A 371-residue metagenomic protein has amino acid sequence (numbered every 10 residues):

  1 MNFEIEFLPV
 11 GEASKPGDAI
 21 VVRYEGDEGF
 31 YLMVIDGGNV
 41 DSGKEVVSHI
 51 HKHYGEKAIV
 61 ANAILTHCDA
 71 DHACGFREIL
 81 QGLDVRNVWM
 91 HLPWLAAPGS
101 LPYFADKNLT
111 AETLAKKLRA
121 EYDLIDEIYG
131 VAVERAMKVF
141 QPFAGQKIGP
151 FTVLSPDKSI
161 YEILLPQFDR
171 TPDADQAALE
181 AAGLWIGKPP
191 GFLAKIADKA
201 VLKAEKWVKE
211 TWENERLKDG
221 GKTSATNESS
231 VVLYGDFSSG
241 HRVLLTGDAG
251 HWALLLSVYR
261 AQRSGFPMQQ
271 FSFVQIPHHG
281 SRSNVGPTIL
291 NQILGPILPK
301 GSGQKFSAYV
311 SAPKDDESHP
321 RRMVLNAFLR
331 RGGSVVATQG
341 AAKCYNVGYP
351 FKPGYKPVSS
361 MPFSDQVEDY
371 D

Functional and structural regions predicted by a protein language model:
M1-E4, V10, Q81-R242, L329 (+1 more regions): Flexible, acidic/histidine-containing loops and adjacent segments that form or flank the divalent-metal
M1-K57, T226-W252: Conserved beta-strand hairpin/beta-sheet module of binuclear metal-dependent hydrolase folds, prominently
D18, N284-G295, S302-D371: C-terminal regions of proteins
E28-Y31, V40-W89, S264-S283: Active-site metal-binding motif and surrounding structural segment of the metallo-beta-lactamase
L32-I35, A61-L65, N87-H91, R242-T246 (+3 more regions): Structural recognition of the beta-strand scaffold that forms the well-ordered cores of secreted hydrolase catalytic
V40-D41, C68-C74, L95-P98, Q146 (+4 more regions): Active-site environment of divalent metal-dependent phosphoester hydrolases
H51-G55, R77-N87, Y259-P267, N291-S302 (+1 more regions): Short, surface-exposed basic-aromatic patches at helix termini and helix-loop junctions that form
L244-S302, S307-V310: Extended hydrophobic/aromatic segments used for targeting, binding, or gating
